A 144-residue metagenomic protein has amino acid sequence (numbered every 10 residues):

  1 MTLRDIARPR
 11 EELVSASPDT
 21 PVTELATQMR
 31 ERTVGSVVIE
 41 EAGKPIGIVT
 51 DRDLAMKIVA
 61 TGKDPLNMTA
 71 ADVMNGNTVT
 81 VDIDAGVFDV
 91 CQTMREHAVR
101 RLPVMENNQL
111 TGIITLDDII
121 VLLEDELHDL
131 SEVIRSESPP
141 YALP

Functional and structural regions predicted by a protein language model:
M1-E11, T20-E24, V38-P45: Short charge-dense sequence patches
M1-E12, T50-T80, D84-R95, T115-P144: Tandem CBS (Bateman) regulatory domains
S15-T33, E40, V81-A98, M105: The conserved cystathionine-beta-synthase
L25, V37-V38, I58-V59, L110 (+1 more regions): Residue-level detection of beta-strand scaffold positions
M29-R32, V37-D53, M94, L102-D117: A glycine-centered beta-loop-beta connector
